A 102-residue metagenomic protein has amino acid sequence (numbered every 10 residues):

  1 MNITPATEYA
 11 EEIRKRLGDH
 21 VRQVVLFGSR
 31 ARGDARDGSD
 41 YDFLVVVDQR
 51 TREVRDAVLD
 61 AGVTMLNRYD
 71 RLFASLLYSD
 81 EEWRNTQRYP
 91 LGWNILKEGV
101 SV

Functional and structural regions predicted by a protein language model:
M1-Q23, A31-D37, V47-V102: Catalytic core of pol beta-like nucleotidyltransferases
D42-V45: Short beta-strand->loop micro-motif that forms the acidic, two-metal-ion catalytic signature in nucleotide-processing
